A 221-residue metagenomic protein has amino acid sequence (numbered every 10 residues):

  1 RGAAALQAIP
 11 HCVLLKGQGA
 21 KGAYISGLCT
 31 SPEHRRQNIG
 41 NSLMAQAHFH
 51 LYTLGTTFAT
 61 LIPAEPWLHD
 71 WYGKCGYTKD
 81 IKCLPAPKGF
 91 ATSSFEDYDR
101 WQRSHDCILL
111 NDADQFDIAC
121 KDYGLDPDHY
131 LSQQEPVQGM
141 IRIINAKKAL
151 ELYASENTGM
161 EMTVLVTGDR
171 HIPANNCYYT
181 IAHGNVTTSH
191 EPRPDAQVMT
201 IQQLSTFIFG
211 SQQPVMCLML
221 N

Functional and structural regions predicted by a protein language model:
R1-A3, S26, E65-W67, G73 (+2 more regions): Core nucleotidyl-transferase/polymerase catalytic module
G2-H11, G22-C29, T60, Y130: Conserved beta-strand in the GNAT
H11-G17: Active-site cofactor/substrate anionic-group-binding motifs, chiefly glycine- and Lys/Arg-rich phosphate-binding loops
G27-T30, R36-F49, K74, D128: Conserved acetyl-CoA-binding loop-helix of GNAT-fold acetyltransferases
M44, L51-A64, L131: Conserved GNAT acetyl-CoA-binding A-motif
G76-M162: Amide-forming acyltransferase catalytic core, primarily the GNAT-like/NAT-type and related acyltransferase folds
Q134-N221: C-terminal functional modules
